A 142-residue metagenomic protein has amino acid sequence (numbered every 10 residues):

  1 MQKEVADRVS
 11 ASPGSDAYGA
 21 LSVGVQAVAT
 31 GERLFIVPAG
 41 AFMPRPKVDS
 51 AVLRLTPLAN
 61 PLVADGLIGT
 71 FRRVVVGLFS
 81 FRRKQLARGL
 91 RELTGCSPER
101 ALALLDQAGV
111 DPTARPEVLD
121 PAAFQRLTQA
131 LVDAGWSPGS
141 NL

Functional and structural regions predicted by a protein language model:
M1-A114, V118, R126-L142: Class I S-adenosyl-L-methionine
A122: Interdomain hinge/lid region at the active-site interface of Rossmann-like NAD(P)-dependent oxidoreductases
